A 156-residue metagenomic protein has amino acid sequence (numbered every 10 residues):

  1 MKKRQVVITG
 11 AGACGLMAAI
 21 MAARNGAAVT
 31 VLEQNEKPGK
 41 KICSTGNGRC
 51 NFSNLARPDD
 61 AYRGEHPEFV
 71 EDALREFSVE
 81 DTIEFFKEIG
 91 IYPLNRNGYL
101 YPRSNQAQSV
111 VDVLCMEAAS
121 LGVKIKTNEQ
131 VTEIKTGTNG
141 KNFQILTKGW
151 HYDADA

Functional and structural regions predicted by a protein language model:
K3-Q5, R96, N128: Phosphate-coordination loops involved in phosphoryl transfer and adenosine-cofactor binding
R4-V31: N-terminal Rossmann-like FAD-binding beta1-loop-alpha1 element of flavoenzymes
C14, K37, G48: Conserved Rossmann-like nucleotide-cofactor binding loop
N47-N97: Glycine-rich active-site loop/strand segments that organize a redox cofactor
V70-S78, N97-M116, K126: Short beta-strand to alpha-helix junction loop
Q108-S109, V113-A156: Predominantly flavin-linked oxidoreductase catalytic cores and closely associated redox partners
